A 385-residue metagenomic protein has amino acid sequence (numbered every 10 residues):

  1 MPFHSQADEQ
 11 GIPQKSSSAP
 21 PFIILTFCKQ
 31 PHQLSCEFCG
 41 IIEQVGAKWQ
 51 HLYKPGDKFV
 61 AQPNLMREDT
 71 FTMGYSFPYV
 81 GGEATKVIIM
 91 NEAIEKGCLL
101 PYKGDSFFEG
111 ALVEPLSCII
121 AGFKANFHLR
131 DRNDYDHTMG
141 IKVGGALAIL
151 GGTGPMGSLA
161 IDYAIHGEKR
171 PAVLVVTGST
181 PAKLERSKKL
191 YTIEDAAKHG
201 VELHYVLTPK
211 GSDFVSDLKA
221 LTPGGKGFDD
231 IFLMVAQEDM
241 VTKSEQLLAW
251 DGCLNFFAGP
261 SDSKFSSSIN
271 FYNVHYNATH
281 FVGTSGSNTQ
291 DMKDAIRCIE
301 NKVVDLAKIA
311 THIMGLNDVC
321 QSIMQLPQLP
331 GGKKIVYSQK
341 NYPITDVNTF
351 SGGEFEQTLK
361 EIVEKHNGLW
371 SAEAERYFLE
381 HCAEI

Functional and structural regions predicted by a protein language model:
Q6-L65, G81, A93: Glycine-rich beta-strand-centered segment in the early N-terminal region that forms part of a ligand/cofactor-binding
I24-K29, Q62-G144: NAD(P)H dinucleotide-binding glycine-rich loop of Rossmann-like/cofactor-binding domains, especially the beta1-alpha1
V45, P115, L150-T153: Glycine-rich Rossmann-fold phosphate-binding loop(s) that bind the pyrophosphate of adenine dinucleotide cofactors
R130, D136-T138, G211-A220, K226 (+3 more regions): C-terminal hydrophobic helical "lid"/dimerization subdomain of Rossmann-like NAD(P)H-dependent oxidoreductases
V143-G145, L150, I161-M240: Adenosine-nucleotide cofactor-binding segment
P155-M156, K183: Hydrophobic/small residue at the entry helix of a nucleotide-binding pocket
A172, G252-C253: Glycine-centered, small-residue-biased loops immediately flanking beta-strands in adenine/cofactor-binding cores
E238-T242, Q246, A258-A278, M292: Rossmann-fold NAD(P)-binding glycine/threonine-rich loop
